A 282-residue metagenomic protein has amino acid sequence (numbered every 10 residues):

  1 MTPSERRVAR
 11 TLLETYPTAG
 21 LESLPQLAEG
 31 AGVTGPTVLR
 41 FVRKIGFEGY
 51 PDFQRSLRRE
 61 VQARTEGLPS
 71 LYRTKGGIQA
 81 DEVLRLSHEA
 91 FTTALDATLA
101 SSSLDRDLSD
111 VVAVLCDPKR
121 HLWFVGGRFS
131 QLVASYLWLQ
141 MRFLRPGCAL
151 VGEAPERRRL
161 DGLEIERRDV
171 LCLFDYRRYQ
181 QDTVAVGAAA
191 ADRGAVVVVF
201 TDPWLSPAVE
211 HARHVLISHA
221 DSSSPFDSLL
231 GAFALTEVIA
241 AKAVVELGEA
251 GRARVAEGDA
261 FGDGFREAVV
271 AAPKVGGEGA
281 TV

Functional and structural regions predicted by a protein language model:
M1-R10, E14-L21, P25-D107: HTH-adjacent hinge/linker in prokaryotic transcriptional regulators
T11, D107-V114, P118: CheY-like receiver
F47, A241-G251: Short helix-capping/linker segments at secondary-structure and domain boundaries
A113-V245: Glycine-rich phosphate-binding loops that contact phosphosugars or nucleotide phosphates
E249-V282: A short, charged, Gly/Pro-tolerant segment at domain boundaries
